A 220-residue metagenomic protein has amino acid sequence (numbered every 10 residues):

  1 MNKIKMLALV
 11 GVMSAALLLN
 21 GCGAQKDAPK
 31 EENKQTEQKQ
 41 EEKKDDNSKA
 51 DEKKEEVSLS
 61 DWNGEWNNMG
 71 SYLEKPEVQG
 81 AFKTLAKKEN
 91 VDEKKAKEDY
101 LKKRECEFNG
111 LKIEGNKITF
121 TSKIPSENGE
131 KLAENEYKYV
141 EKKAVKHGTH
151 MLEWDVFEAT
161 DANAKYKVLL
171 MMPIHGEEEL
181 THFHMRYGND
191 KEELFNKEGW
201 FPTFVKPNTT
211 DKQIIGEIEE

Functional and structural regions predicted by a protein language model:
M1-N2: N-terminal secretory signal peptides that target proteins for export/translocation
M6-A8, L18-E32, Q38-S48: Bacterial lipoprotein signal-peptidase II cleavage site
K49-N67: N-terminal helix-cap/turn-to-beta initiation motif at the start of protein domains
E55, N67-K117, E158-E177: Short, solvent-exposed loop/hinge segments that bridge or flank secondary-structure elements
S58, D92, T209-T210: Helix N-cap and loop-to-helix transition residues
G64-E65, G80, A86, N90 (+3 more regions): Extracellular, surface-exposed passenger/stalk and repeat segments of large secreted bacterial proteins
Y72-E74, I113-E220: Calycin-type beta-barrel ligand-binding domains and close structural analogs
